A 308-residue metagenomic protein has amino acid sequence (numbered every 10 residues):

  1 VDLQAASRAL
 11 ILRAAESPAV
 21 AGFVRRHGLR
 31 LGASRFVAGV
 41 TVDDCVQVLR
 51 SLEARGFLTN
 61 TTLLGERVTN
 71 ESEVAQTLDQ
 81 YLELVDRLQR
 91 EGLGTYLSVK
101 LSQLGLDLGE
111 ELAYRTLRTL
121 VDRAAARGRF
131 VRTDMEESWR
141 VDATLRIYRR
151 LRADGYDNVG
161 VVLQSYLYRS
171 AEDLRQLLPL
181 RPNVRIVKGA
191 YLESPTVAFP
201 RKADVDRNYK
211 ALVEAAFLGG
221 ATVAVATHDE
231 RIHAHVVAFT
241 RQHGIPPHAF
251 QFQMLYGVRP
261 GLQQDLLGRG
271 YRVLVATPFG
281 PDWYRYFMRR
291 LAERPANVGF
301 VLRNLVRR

Functional and structural regions predicted by a protein language model:
V1-R308: Positively charged, amphipathic and often flexible ligand-engagement surfaces
